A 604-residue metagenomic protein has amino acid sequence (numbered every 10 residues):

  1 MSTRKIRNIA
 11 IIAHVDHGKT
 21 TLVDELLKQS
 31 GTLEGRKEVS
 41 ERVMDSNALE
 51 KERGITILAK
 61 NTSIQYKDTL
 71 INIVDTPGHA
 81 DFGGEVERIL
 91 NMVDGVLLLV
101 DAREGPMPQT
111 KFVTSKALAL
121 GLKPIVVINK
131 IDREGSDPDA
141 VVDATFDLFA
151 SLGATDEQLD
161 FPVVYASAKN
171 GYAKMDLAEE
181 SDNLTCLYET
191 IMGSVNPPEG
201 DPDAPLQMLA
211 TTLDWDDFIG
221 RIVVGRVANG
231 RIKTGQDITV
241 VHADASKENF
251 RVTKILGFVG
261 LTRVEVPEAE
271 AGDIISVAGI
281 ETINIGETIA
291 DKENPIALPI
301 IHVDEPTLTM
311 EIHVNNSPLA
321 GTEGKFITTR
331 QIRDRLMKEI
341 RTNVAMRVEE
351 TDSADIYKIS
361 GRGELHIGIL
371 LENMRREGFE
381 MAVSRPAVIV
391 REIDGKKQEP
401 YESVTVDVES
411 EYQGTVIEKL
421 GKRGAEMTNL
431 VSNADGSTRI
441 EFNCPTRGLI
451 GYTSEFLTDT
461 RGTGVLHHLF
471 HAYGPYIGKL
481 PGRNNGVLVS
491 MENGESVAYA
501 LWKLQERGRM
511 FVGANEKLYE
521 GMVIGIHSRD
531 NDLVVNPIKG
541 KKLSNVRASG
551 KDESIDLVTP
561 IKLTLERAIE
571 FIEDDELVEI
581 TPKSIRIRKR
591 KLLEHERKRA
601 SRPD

Functional and structural regions predicted by a protein language model:
M1-V100, E104-P106, A144, L213: P-loop NTPase switch module centered on the Walker A-proximal segment
D16, L22, G54, I73-D75 (+17 more regions): Residue-level signature of catalytic and energy-coupling elements of molecular machines, predominantly ATP/GTP-dependent
S40, K67-I71, N91-L97, V126 (+2 more regions): Gly-rich Lys/Arg/Thr-decorated short loops/hinges at beta-loop-alpha junctions or inter-strand turns that position
V86-V100, G105-F149: Conserved P-loop NTPase nucleotide-binding/switch module
K123, R133-G193: Canonical P-loop GTPase G-domain recognition
D160-P162, E189-G193, P197, V223-D604: Accessory interaction regions appended to the cores of large information-processing enzymes
N196-P197, L209-D217, D394: Short boundary/loop segments of OB/S1/cold-shock single-stranded nucleic-acid-binding domains
D203, W215-G220, Y499: A contiguous, basic/glycine-rich beta-loop/short-helix subdomain that forms a polymer-engagement track
